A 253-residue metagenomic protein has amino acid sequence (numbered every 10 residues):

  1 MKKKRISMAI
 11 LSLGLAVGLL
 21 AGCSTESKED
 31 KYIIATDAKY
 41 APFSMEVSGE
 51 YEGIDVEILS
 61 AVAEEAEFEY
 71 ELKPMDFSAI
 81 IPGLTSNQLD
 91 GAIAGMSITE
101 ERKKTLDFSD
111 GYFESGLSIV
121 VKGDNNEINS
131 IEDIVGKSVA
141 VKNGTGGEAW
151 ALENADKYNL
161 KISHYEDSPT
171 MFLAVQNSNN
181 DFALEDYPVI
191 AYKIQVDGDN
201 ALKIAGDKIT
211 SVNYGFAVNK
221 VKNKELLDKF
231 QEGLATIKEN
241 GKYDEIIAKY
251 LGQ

Functional and structural regions predicted by a protein language model:
G18-G22: C-terminal motif of bacterial Sec signal peptides marking the signal peptidase cleavage site
K28-G95, N240: Extracytoplasmic small-molecule ligand-binding "clamshell" domains of the periplasmic binding protein/Venus flytrap
A38, E114-V121, A191, Q195-G233 (+1 more regions): Periplasmic-binding protein-like
A38-A41, Y51-A61, S118-T170, F182 (+1 more regions): Bilobed "Venus flytrap"/periplasmic-binding protein-like clamshell domains and structurally analogous long
V56-E65, N125, E132, S138 (+2 more regions): Extended ligand-binding regions for polar small-molecule ligands
E64-E65, P74, S78-G91, T105-D107 (+4 more regions): Short helices/loops that flank or line small-molecule/ion binding pockets
E69-E71, G146-E166, A201-A205, Q231-Q253: Ligand-binding clefts/hinges and TM-proximal coupling segments of bilobed small-molecule sensing domains
M96-K104, L152-E153, A174-N177, D181-S211: A ligand-binding cleft/hinge motif common to bilobed small-molecule-binding domains
